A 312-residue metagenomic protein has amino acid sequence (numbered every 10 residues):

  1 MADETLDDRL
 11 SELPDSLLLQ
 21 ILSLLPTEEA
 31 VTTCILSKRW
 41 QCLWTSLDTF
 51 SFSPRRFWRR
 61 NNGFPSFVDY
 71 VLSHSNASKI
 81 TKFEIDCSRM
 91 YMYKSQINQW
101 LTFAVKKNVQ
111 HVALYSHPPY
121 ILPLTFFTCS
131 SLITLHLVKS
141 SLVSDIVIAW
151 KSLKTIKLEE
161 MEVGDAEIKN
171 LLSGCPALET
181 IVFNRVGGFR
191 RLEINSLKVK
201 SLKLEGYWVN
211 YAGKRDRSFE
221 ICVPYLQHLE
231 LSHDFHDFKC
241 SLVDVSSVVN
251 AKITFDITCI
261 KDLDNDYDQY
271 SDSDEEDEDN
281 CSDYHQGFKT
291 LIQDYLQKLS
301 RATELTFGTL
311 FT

Functional and structural regions predicted by a protein language model:
A2-G187, E193: Leucine-rich repeat
V31, M92, D165, N210-A212 (+2 more regions): Eukaryotic short linear interaction motifs
F50-S53, R59-N61, S73-Y91, K107-Y115 (+6 more regions): LRR N-terminal entry segment and analogous cap-like coil->beta motifs
C87, S116, K139, K157-E162 (+8 more regions): Short, structured patches in soluble enzyme cores that scaffold and shape functional sites
N98-F103, L124-S130, I146-K154, K169-P176 (+6 more regions): A structural signal for leucine-rich repeat
